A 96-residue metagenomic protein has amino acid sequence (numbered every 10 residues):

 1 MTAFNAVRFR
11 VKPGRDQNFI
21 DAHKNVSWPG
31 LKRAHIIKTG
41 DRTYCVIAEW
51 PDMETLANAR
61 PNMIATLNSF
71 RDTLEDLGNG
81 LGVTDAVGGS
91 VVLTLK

Functional and structural regions predicted by a protein language model:
M1, R8-R10, K32-C45, N68-K96: Glycine-rich beta-strand-turn "strand-cap" elements at beta-sheet edges
R8-F19: Short, surface-exposed ligand-recognition loops at beta-strand->loop->(often short) alpha-helix junctions that present
G14, D41, E54: Short alpha-helical
Q17, D52-N62: Short amphipathic alpha-helices within nucleic acid-binding modules
D21-K24, A59-L67: Short amphipathic alpha-helices in soluble, non-transmembrane regions that often serve as interface/regulatory elements
E49: Sensory beta-strand/linker motifs that couple input domains to effectors
